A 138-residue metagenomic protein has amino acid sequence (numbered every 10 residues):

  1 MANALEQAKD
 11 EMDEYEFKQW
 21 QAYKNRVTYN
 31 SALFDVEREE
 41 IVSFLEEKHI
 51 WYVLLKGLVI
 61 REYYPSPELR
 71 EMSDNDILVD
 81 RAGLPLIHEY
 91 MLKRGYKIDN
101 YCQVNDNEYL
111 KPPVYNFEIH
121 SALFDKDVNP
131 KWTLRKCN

Functional and structural regions predicted by a protein language model:
M1-S73, V79-N138: Conserved NTP-donor binding/palm subdomain of two-metal-ion nucleotidyltransferases/polymerases, i.e., the charged
